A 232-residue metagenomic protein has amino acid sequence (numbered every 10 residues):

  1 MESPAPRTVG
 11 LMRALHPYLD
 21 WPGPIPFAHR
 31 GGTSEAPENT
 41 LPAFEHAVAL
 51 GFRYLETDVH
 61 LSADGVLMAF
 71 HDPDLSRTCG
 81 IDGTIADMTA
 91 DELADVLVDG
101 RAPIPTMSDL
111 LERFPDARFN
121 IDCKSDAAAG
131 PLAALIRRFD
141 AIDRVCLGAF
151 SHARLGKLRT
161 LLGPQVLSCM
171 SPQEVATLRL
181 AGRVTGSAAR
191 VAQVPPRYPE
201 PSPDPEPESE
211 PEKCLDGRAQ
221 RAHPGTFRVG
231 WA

Functional and structural regions predicted by a protein language model:
M1-A232: Phosphate-group recognition and catalysis centered on beta-loop-alpha active-site segments
